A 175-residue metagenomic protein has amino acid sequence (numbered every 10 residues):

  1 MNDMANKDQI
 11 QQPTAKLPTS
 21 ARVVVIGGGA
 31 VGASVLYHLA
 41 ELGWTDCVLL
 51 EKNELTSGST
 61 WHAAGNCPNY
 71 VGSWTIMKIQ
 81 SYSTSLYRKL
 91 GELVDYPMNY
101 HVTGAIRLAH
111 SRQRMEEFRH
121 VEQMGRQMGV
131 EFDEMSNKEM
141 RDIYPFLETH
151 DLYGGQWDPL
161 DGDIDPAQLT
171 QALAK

Functional and structural regions predicted by a protein language model:
M1-V23, H38-T45: Extreme N-terminal leader/targeting segments of oxidoreductases
N6-Q11, W61-Y70: A short small-residue
V25-I26, L49: Hydrophobic Val/Ile/Leu positions in short beta-strands of Rossmann-like dinucleotide-binding domains
G28-G29, K52: Glycine-rich Rossmann-fold phosphate-binding loop(s) that bind the pyrophosphate of adenine dinucleotide cofactors
G32-A33: N-terminal Rossmann-fold NAD(P) dinucleotide-binding loop
A40-W61: Glycine-rich FAD pyrophosphate-binding loop
A64-I143: Dinucleotide-binding Rossmann-like beta1-alpha1 core, especially the glycine-rich loop that anchors the ADP
W157-K175: Helical element adjacent to the flavin cofactor pocket in flavoenzyme catalytic cores
